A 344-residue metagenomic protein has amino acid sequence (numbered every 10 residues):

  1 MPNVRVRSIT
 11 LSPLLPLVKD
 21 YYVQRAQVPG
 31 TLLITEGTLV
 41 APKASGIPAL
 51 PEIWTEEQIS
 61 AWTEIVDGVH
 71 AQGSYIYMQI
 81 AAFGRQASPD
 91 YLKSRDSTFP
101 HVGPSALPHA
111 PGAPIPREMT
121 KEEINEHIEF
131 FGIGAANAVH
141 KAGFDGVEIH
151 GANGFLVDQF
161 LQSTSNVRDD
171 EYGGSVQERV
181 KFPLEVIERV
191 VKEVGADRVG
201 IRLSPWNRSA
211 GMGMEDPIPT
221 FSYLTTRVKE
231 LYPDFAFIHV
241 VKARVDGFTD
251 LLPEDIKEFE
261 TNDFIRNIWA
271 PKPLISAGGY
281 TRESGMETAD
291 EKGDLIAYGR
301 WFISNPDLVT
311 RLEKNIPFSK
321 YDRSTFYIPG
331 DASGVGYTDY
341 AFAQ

Functional and structural regions predicted by a protein language model:
M1-Q344: Flavin-dependent oxidoreductase catalytic cores
